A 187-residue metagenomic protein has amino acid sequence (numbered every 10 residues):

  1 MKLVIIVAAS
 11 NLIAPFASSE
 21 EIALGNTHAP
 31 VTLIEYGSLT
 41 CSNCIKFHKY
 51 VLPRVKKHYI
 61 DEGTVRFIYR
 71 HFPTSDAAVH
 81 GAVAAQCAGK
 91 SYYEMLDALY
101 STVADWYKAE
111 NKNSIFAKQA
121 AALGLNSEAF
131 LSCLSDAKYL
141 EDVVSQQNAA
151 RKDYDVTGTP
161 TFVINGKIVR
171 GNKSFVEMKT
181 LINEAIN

Functional and structural regions predicted by a protein language model:
K2, A8-A9, S18, D61 (+6 more regions): Serine/threonine-rich low-complexity intrinsically disordered regions
K2-S75, E141-K152, N183-N187: Extracytoplasmic thiol/disulfide redox context detector
L12, S18-E20, H80, T102 (+1 more regions): Glycine-rich, flexible loop/turn motifs
E21-L24, E35, L39, T64 (+4 more regions): General secondary-structure edge motif
L24-T27, T32-E35, Q86, Y107 (+3 more regions): Short N-terminal micro-motifs specific to bacterial/archaeal maturation and metal-cluster initiation sites
H28-P30, G81, G158-T159: A structure-centric signal for secondary-structure junctions around beta-strands
S38, L52, K118-N187: C-terminal cap of thioredoxin/glutaredoxin-like
L39, I45-A121, N126: Structural alpha/beta surface segment adjacent to cysteine/selenocysteine redox centers across thiol/disulfide enzymes
